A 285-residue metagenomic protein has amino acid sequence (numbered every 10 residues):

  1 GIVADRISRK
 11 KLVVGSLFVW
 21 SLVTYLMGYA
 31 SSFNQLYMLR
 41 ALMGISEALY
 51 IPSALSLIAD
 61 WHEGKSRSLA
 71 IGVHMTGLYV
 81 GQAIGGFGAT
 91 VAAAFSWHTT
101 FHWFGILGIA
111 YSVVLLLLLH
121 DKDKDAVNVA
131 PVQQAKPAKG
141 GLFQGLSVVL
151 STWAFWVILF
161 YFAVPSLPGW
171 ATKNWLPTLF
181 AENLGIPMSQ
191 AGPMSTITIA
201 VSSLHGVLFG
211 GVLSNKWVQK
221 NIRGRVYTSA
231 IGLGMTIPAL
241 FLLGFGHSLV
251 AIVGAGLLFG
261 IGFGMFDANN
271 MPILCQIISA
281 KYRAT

Functional and structural regions predicted by a protein language model:
G1-S31: Conserved MFS/SLC helix-loop-helix module at the cytosolic interface between two early adjacent transmembrane helices
S8, Y29-Q35, E63, G246-H247: Helix-breaking motifs and short loop linkers at transmembrane-helix boundaries and internal kinks in secondary membrane
V13, L36, R223-S229: Primarily marks hydrophobic transmembrane alpha-helices of the MFS/SLC 12-helix fold
V19, V23-L26, N34-L42, V250-L258: Paired small-residue
L39-G77: Cytoplasmic helix-loop-helix junction between adjacent transmembrane helices in 12-TM secondary transporters
H74, L78-D123: Helix-loop-helix hairpin linking two adjacent transmembrane segments in secondary transporters
D123-I158, N183: Juxtamembrane intracellular "pre-TM" segments in multi-pass secondary transporters
L150-L208, F263, D267-M271: Extracytoplasmic gate region of multi-pass secondary transporters
